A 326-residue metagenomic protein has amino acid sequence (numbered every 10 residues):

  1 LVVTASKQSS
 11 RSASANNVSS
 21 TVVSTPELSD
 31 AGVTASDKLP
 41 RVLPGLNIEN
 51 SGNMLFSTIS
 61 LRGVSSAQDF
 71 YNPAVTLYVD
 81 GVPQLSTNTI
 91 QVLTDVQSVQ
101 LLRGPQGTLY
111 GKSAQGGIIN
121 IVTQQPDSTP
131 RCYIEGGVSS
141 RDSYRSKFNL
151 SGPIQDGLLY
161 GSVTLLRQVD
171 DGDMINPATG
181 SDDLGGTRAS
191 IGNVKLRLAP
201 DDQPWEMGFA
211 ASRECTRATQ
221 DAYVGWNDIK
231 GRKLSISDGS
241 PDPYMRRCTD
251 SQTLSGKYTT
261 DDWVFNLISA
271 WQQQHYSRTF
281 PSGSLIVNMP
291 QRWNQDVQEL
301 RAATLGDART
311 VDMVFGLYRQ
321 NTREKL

Functional and structural regions predicted by a protein language model:
V2-A31, S57-S60, V75, D127: N-terminal periplasmic "start-of-domain" segments of outer-membrane beta-barrel proteins
S20, L28, L39-P40, V99-G104 (+3 more regions): Non-catalytic regulatory/gating segments with a bias toward low-complexity or hydrophobic composition
S36-L39, T58-R62, S98-L101, S113-G137 (+1 more regions): N-terminal periplasmic accessory domains that precede and gate Gram-negative outer-membrane beta-barrel machines
S66, F70, D80-P105: Short acidic/polar hinge/loop motifs at secondary-structure boundaries that mediate gating or recognition
L101-L102, P130-Y133, I175-G180, K233-S240 (+1 more regions): Extracytoplasmic loops and strand-loop junctions of Gram-negative outer membrane beta-barrel proteins
R131-Y133, V138-D170, M174-T219, C248-D250 (+2 more regions): Transmembrane beta-barrel wall of Gram-negative outer-membrane proteins
E206-T249, Y276-Q291, V297, T322-L326: Flexible loop and strand-edge segments within Gram-negative outer membrane beta-barrel domains
T259-L326: Replace "related TpsB outer-membrane translocases also match" with "some related outer-membrane beta-barrels such as
